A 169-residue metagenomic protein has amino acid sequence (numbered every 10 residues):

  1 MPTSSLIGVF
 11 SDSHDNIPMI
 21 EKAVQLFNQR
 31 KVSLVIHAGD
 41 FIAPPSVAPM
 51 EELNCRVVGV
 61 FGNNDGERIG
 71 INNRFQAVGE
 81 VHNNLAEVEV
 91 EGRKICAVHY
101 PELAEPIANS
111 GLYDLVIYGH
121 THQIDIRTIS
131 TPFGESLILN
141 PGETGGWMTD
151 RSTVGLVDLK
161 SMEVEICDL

Functional and structural regions predicted by a protein language model:
M1-E52, G66-R68, N72, A77 (+3 more regions): N-terminal active-site segment of His-dependent metallophosphoesterases
S4, H82-E91, P132-L169: Binuclear metal-dependent phosphoesterase catalytic core
F10-S11, L34-D40, V57-N63, C96-V98 (+2 more regions): Active-site neighborhood of phospho(di)ester-bond hydrolases with catalytic His/Asp-centered motifs
H14-M19, I42-P45, D65-G70, E102-I107 (+2 more regions): Active-site environment of divalent metal-dependent phosphoester hydrolases
R30, C55, G111: Structured loop/turn residues at beta-strand edges in well-structured enzyme cores
V47-V60, F133-I138: Short acidic, glycine/proline-enriched helix-loop-strand junctions
N54-Y100: Helix-adjacent hinge/juxtasegments
L85-I126: Internal catalytic-core helix/loop-beta-alpha segment that presents or stabilizes conserved functional determinants
